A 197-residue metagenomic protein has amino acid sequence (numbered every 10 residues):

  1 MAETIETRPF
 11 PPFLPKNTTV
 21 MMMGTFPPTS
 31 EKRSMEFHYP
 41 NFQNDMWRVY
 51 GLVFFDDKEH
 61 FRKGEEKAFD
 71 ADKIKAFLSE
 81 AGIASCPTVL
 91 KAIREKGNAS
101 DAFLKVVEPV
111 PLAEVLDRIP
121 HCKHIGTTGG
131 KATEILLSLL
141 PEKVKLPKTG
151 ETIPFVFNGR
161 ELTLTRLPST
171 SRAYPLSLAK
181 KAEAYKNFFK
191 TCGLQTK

Functional and structural regions predicted by a protein language model:
M1-N17, P28, R33, P40-F42 (+3 more regions): C-terminal capping/extension of enzyme domains
F13, K75-L78, D117-R118: Short, conserved, surface-exposed binding loops centered on an aromatic residue
K16-T18, S79-A81, P120-H121, R160: Residue-level preference for short coil/turn positions at secondary-structure junctions
M22-T25: N-terminal nucleotide-binding beta1-loop-alpha1 segment
E31, M35-L104: Short, surface-exposed acidic-centric catalytic microdomains
K58-E59, K123-H124, V144: Secondary-structure boundary/capping signal
E80-L139: Internal catalytic-core helix/loop-beta-alpha segment that presents or stabilizes conserved functional determinants
